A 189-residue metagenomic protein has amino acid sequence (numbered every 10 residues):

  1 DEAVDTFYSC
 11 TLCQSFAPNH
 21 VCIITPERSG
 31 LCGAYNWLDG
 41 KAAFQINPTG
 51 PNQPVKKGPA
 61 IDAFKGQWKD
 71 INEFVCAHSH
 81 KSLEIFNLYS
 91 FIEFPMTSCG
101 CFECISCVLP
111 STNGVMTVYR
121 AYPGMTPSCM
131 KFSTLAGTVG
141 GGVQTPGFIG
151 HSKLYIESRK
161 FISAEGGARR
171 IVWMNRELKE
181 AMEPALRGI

Functional and structural regions predicted by a protein language model:
D1-I189: Cysteine-centered metal-binding/redox modules
